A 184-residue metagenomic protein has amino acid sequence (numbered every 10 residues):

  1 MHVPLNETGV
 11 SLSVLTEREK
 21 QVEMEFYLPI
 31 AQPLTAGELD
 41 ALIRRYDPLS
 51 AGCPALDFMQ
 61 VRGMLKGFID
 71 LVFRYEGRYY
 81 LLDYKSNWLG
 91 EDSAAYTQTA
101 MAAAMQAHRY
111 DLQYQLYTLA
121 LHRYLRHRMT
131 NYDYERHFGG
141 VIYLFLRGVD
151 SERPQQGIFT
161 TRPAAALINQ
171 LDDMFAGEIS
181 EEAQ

Functional and structural regions predicted by a protein language model:
M1-Q184: Structural signature of nuclease core domains in nucleic-acid processing machines
